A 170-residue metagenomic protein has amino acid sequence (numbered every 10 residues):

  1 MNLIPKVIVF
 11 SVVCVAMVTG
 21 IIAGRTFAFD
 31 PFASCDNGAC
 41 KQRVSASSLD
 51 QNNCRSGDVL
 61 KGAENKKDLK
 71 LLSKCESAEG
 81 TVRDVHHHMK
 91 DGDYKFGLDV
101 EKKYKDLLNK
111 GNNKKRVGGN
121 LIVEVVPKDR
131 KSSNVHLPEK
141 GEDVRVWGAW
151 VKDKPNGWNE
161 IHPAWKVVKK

Functional and structural regions predicted by a protein language model:
M1-S11: N-terminal Sec-pathway targeting helices
F10-I21: Hydrophobic membrane-insertion alpha-helices, especially the h-region of bacterial N-terminal signal peptides
G20-K170: OB-fold and OB-like single-stranded nucleic-acid-recognition modules and their adjacent interaction interfaces
